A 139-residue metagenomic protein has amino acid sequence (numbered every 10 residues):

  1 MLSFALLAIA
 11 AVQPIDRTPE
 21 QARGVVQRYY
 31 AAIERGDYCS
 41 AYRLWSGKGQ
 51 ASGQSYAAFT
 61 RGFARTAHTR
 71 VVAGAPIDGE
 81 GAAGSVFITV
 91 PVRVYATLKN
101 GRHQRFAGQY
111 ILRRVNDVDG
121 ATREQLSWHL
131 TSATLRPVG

Functional and structural regions predicted by a protein language model:
M1-L7: Sec-dependent signal peptide recognition, specifically the positively charged N-region followed immediately by
I9-E20, R61, A83, R136-G139: Compositionally biased, proline/threonine/alanine/serine-rich low-complexity intrinsically disordered stretches
I9-R35, R43: Short, low-complexity N-terminal intrinsically disordered segments enriched in polar/charged residues
A32-R35, R65, R136: A structural signal for alpha-helix termini and helix-coil/disorder junctions
R35-Y38, K99-G101: Alpha-helix boundary/capping and short turn/kink residues
Y38-F87: Short solvent-exposed beta->alpha transition segments
G81-G139: Exposed beta-sheet edge and beta->alpha loop/turn motif
